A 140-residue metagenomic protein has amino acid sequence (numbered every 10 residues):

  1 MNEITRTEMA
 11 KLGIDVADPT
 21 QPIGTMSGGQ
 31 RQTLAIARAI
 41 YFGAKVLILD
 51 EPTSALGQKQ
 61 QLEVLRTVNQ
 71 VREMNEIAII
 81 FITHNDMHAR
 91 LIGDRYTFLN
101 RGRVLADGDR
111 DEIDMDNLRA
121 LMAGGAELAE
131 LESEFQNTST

Functional and structural regions predicted by a protein language model:
M1-T140: Glycine-rich phosphate-binding loops of nucleotide-dependent enzymes
